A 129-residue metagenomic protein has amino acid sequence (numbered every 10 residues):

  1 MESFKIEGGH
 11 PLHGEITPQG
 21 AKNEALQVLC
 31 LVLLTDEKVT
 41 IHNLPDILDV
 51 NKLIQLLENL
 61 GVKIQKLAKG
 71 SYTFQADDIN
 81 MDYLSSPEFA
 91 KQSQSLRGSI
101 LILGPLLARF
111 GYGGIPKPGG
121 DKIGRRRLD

Functional and structural regions predicted by a protein language model:
M1-D129: Short, structured segments at the rim of ligand-binding sites
